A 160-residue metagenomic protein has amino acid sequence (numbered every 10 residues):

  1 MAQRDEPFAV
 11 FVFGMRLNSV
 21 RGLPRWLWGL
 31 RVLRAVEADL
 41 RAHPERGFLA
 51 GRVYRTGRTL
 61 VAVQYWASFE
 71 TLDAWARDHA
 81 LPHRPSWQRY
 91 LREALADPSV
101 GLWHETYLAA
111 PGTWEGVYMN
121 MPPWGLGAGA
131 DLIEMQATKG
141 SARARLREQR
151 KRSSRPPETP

Functional and structural regions predicted by a protein language model:
M1-T56, A74, P98-P160: Short S/T/G/P-rich N-terminal loop/turn motif that feeds into the first structured element of a domain
R58-L60: A short, glycine/Asx- and small/polar-enriched loop/turn that sits immediately N-terminal to a beta-strand
Y65-A67: Tryptophan-centric aromatic hotspots in well-structured domains and transmembrane helices
F69-G101: An amphipathic, aromatic/His-enriched active-site/gating alpha helix that lines ligand/cofactor pockets
